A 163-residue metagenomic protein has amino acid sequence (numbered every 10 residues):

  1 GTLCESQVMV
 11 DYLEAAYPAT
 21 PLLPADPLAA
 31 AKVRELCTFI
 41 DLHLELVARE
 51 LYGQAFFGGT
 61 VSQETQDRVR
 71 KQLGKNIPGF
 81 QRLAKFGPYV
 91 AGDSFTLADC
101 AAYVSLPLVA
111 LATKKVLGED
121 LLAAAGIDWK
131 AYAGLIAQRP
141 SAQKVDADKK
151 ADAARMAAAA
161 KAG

Functional and structural regions predicted by a protein language model:
G1-N76, Q81, G87-V90: GST-like domain detector, emphasizing the conserved glutathione-binding G-site in the N-terminal thioredoxin-like
L3, V33, D99-C100, R139: Short, thiol/selenol-centered motifs that function as redox-active sites or metal-ligating centers
E14-P18, D41, K85, A110 (+3 more regions): Hydrophobic/aromatic-lined pockets within catalytic cores
A48, V90-V116, D128-K130, I136: GST superfamily/GST-like fold recognition
Q63-D67, K114-A123: Acidic, serine/threonine/proline-rich low-complexity intrinsically disordered regions
L121-A131: Domain-level recognition of soluble alpha/beta enzyme cores, biased toward histidine phosphatases/phosphomutases
V145: Charged phosphate-binding loop/patch that engages nucleotide di/tri-phosphates or the phosphate backbone of nucleic
K149-G163: Acidic/histidine-enriched, glycine/proline-rich intrinsically disordered or flexible terminal extensions
